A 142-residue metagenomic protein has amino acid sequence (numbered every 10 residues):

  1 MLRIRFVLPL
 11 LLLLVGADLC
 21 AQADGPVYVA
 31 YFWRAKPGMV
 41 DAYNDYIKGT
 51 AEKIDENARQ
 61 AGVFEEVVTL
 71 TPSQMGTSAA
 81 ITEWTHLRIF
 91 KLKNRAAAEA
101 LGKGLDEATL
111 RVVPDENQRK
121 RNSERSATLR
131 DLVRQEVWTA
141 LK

Functional and structural regions predicted by a protein language model:
M1-L8: Bacterial N-terminal signal peptides that target proteins for export
G16-D18: N-terminal signal peptide c-region/cleavage motif recognized by signal peptidases
A21-D24, A79: Short glycine/proline-enriched loop/turn "hinge" motifs that connect secondary-structure elements and lie
A23-P37, T85: Acidic/histidine-rich, surface-exposed loop or edge segments in extracytoplasmic proteins
R34-D41, D45, G49, L92: Soluble non-cytosolic domains of exported or imported proteins
E52-E66, S78-L141: An amphipathic, aromatic/His-enriched active-site/gating alpha helix that lines ligand/cofactor pockets
L70-T77: A cross-kingdom feature marking solvent-exposed beta-strand/loop segments within repeated, beta-rich binding/scaffold
